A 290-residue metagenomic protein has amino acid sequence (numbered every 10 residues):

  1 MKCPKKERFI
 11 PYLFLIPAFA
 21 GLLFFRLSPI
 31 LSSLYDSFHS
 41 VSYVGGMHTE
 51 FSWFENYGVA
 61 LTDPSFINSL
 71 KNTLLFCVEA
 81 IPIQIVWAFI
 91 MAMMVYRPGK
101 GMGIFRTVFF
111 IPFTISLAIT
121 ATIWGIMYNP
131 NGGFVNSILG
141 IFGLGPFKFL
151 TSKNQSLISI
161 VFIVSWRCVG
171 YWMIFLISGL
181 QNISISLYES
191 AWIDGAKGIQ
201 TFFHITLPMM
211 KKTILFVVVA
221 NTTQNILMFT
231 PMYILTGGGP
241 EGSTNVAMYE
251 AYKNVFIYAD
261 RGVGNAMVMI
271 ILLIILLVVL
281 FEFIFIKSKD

Functional and structural regions predicted by a protein language model:
C3-D290: A structural signal for multi-pass alpha-helical bundles of membrane permease subunits that mediate small-molecule
